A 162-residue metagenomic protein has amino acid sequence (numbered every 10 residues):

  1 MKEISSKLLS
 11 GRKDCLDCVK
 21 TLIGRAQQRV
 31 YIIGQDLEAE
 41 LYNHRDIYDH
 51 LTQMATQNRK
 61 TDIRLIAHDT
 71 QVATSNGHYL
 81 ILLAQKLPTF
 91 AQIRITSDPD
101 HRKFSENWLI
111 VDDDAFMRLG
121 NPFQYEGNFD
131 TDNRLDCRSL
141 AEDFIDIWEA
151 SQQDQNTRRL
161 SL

Functional and structural regions predicted by a protein language model:
M1-Y31, Q35-L162: PLD/PLD-like phosphodiesterase catalytic module centered on the HKD motif
